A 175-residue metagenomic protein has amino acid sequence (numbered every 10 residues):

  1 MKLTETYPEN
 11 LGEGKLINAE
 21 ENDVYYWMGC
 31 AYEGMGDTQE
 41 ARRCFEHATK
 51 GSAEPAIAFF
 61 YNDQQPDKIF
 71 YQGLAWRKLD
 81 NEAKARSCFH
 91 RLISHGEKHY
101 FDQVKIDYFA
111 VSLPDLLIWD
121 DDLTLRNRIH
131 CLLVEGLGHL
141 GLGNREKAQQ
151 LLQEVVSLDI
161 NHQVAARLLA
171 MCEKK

Functional and structural regions predicted by a protein language model:
E5-N18, E54-Y61, I118-L123: Flexible helix-coil transition and linker loops at the boundaries of alpha-helical arrays
E20, Y26-W27, G34, Y71-G73 (+4 more regions): "A position-specific structural signal for the A-helix of alpha-solenoid helical repeats
E21, P55, E82, H99 (+2 more regions): Residue-level recognition of tetratricopeptide repeat
V24, I57-A58, D102, C131 (+1 more regions): TPR alpha-solenoid repeat register
H90-L133: Alpha-helical adaptor scaffolds
